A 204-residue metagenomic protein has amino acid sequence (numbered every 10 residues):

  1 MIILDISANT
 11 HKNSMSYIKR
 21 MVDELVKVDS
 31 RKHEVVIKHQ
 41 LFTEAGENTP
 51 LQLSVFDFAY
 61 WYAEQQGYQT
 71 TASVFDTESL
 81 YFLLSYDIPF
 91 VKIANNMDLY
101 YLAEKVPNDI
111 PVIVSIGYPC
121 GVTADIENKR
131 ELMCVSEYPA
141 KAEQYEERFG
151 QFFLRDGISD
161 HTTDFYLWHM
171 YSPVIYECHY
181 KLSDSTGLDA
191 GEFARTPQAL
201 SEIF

Functional and structural regions predicted by a protein language model:
M1-F204: Catalytic cores and adjacent flexible loops of soluble metabolic enzymes that perform enolate/carbanion chemistry on
